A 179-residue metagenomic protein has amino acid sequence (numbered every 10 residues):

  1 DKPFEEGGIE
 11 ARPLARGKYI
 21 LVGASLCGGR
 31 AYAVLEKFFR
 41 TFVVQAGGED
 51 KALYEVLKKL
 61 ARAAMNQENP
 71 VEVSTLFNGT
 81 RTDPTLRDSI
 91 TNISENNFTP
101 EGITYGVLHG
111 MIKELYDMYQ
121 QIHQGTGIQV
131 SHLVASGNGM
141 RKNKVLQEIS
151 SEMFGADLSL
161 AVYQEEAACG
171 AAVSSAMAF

Functional and structural regions predicted by a protein language model:
D1-Q45, E68-D88, L160-Y163: Glycine-rich phosphate-binding loop of actin/hexokinase-like ATP-binding domains
E5, H123-Q124, F179: N-terminally biased helix-coil "hinge/interface" segments that flank
L21-S25, G29, V43-K51, A63 (+4 more regions): Hydrophobic alpha-helical scaffolding
R30, G170-V173: Well-ordered alpha-helical segments within folded domains of soluble proteins
F39, A172-F179: Short, hydrophobic alpha-helical segments
R40-G47, G127, G155: Residue-level recognition of short, structured coil/turn motifs that connect secondary structure elements
G47-E72: FAD cofactor-binding and catalytic pocket of flavoenzymes
A63-C169: Activation-segment/catalytic-loop signature of the eukaryotic protein kinase fold
